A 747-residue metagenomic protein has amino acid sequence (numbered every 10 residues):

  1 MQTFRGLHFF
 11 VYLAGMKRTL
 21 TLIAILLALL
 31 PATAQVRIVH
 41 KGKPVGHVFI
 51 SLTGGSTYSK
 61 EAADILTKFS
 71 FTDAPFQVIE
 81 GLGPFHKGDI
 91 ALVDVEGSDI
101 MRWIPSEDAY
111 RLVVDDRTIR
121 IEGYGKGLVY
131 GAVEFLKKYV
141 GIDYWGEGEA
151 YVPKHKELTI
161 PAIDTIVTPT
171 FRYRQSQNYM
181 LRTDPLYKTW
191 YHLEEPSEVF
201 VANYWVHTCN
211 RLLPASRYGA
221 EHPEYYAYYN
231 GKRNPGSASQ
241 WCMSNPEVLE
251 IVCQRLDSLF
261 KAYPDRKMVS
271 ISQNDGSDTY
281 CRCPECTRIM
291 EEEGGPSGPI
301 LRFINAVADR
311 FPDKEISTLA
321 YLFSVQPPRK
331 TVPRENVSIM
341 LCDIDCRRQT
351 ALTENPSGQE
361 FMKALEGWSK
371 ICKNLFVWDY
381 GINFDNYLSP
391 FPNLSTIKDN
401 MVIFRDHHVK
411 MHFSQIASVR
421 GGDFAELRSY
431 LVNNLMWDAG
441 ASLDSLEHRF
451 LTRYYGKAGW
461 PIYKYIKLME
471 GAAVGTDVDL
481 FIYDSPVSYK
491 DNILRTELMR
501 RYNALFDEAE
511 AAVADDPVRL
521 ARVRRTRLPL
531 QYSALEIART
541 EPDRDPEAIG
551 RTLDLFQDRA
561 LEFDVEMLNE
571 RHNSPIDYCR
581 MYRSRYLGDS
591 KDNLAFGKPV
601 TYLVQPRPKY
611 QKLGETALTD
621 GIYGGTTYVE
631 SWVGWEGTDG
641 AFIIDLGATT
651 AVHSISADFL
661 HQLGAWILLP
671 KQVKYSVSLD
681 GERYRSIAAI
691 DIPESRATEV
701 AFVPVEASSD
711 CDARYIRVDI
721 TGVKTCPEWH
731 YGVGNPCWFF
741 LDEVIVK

Functional and structural regions predicted by a protein language model:
M1-V36: Bacterial Sec-dependent N-terminal signal peptides
T21, I25, A32-V113, K156-D164: Acidic, contiguous N-terminal accessory segments
V45-H47, T57, E61-I65, F69 (+5 more regions): Feature activates predominantly on carbohydrate-active enzymes
E247-V248, S258, Q359-A458, K464: Structured mid-domain segments that build the active-site/substrate or prosthetic-cofactor binding neighborhood
I289-V307, R334-E354, L435-A441: Acidic, His- and aromatic-enriched active-site or binding-groove loops in soluble protein domains that engage sugars
S317, Y321-D345, L388-S395, G421-S429: Substrate-binding cleft/loops of secretory-pathway carbohydrate-active enzymes
L435-P608: Catalytic domains of carbohydrate-active enzymes that cleave complex glycans
G624-S686, E699-K747: Aromatic, loop-rich ligand-recognition surfaces of beta-strand-rich domains
